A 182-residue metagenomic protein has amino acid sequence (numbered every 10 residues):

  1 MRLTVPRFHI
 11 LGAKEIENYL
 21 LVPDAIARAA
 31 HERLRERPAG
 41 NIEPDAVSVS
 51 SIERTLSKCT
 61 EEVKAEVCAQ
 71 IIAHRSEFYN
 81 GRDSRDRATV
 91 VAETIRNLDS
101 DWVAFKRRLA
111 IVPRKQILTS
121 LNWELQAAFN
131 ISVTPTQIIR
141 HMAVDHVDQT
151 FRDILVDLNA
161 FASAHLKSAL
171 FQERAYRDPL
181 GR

Functional and structural regions predicted by a protein language model:
M1-R182: Acidic, Mg2+-coordinating catalytic modules of nucleic-acid enzymes
